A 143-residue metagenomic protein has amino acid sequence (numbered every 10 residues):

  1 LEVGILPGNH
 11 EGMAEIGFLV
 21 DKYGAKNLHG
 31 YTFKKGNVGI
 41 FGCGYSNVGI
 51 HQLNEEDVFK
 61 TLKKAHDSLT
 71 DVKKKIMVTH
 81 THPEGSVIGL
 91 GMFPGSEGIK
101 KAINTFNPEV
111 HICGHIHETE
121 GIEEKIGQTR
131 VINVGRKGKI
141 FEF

Functional and structural regions predicted by a protein language model:
L1-G4, K26, G39, K74-I76 (+2 more regions): Proline-centered loop/turn at the N-terminus of a beta-strand
L1-P7, G91-P94: A broad, low-specificity signal for short, low-complexity segments enriched in glycine/proline and polar/charged
L6, C43, I132-V134: Hydrophobic residues at beta-strand termini and immediately following loops that shape nucleotide-binding pockets
G8-N9, H80, G114-H115: Active-site glycine-centered loops adjacent to acidic/histidine catalytic or metal-binding residues that shape
E11-G98: Conserved catalytic scaffold of divalent metal-dependent phosphoesterases
T32-N37, L53-D57, K100-V110, H117-F143: Binuclear metal-dependent phosphoesterase catalytic core
H82-E84, I116-T119: Short Gly/Pro-enriched loop/turn and capping motifs at secondary-structure junctions
